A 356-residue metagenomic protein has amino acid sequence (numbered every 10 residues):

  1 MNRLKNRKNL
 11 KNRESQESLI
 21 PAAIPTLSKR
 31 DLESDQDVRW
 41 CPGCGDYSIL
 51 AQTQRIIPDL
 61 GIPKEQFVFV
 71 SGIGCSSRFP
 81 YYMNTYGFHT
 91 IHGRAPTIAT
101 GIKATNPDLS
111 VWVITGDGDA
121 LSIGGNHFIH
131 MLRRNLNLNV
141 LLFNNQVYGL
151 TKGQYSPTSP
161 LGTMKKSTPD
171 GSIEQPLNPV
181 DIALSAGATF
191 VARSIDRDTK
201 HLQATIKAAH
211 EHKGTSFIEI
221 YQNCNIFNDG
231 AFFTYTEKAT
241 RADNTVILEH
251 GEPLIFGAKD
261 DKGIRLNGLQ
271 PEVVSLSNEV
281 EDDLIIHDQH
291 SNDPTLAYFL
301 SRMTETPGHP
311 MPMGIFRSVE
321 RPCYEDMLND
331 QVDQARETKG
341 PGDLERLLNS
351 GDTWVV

Functional and structural regions predicted by a protein language model:
N2-T26, D35, I226-V356: Flexible, low-complexity linker and terminal segments
I20-T26, R30-I91: Active-site diphosphate/adenylate-binding microenvironment
S28, D108, S156-A209: Conserved thiamine diphosphate
Q36, P63-F67, T105-V111, R133-N139 (+4 more regions): Short coil/turn connectors at secondary-structure junctions
I73-C75, N145-V147, D198, Y221-I226 (+1 more regions): Glycine-rich beta-alpha junction loops
I73-G149: Thiamine diphosphate
G125-L132, L150-T163, I182: Active-site-proximal loop->helix
T189-T245: ATP/pyrophosphate-binding catalytic subdomain of soluble kinases
